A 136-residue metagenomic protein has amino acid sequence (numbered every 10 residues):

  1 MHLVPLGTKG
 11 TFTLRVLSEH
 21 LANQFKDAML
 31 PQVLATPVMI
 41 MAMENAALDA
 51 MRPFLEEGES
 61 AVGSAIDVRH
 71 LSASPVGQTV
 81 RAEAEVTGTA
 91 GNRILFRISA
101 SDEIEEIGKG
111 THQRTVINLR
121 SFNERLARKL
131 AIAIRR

Functional and structural regions predicted by a protein language model:
M1-A35: Catalytic strand-loop segment that frames the active site of acyl-thioester-processing enzymes
R15-L17, S101, Q113-I117: Short beta-strand edge segments in extracellular beta-sheet folds
T36-I40: Short, charged, low-complexity patches
A47-R81: Hydrophobic beta-strand-centered segment that forms part of the acyl-chain substrate-binding groove
V68-E103: Hydrophobic beta-sheet segments that form the core/acyl-binding groove of ACP/CoA-dependent acyl-chain-processing
Q113-R136: C-terminal output/interaction extensions
